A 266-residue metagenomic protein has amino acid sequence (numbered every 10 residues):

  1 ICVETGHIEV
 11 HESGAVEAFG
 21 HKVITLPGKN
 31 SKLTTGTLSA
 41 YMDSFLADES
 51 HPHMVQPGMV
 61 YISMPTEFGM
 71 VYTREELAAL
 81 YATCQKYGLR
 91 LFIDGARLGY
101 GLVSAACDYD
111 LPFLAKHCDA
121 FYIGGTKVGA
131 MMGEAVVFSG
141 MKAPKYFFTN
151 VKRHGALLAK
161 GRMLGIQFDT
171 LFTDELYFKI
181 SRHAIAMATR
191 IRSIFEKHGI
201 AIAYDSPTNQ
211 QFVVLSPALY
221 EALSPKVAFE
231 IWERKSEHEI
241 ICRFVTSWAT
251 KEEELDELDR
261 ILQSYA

Functional and structural regions predicted by a protein language model:
I1, T189-R190, I194-S264: Conserved C-terminal alpha-helix-loop-beta "cap" of PLP-dependent enzymes that closes/shapes the active-site mouth
I1-V10: Conserved PLP-anchoring active-site segment centered on the Schiff-base-forming lysine
H11-K22: Active-site-proximal loop->helix
G20-G58, I62-P65, Y72-A79: PLP-dependent aminotransferase-class I/II
V23-I24, L91-I93, I202, F229: Hydrophobic beta-strand scaffold residues
Q56-G58, S63, V71, D108-P207: Active-site C-terminal subdomain of aminotransferase-like
Y72-S104: Catalytic PLP-binding core of fold-type I/II PLP enzymes
